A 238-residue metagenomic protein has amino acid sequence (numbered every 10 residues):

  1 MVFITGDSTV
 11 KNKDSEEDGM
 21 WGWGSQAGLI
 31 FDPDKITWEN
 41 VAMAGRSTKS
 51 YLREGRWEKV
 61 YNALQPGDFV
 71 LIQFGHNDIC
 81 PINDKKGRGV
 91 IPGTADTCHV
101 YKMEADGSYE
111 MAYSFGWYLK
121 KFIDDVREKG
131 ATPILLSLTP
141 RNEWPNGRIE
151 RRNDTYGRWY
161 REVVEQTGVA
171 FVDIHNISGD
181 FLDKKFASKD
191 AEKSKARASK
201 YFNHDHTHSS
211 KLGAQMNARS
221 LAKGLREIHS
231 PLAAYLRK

Functional and structural regions predicted by a protein language model:
M1-M43, E58-V70, K86-A95: Serine-esterase "nucleophile elbow" of acetyl-processing enzymes
D14-D18, S50-L52, N146-R151: Short, solvent-exposed loop/turn segments at secondary-structure boundaries
E17, W21, E54, G116 (+1 more regions): Short alpha-helix boundary/capping motifs
A42-G45, H76-D78: Short glycine-rich, polar/acidic loop-and-turn segments at beta strand-coil junctions
A44-R46, P140-R141: Short, internal active-site loops enriched in acidic
T48-K59: N-terminal post-signal-peptidase region of extra-cytosolic proteins
K59-T207, Q215, S220-R237: Alpha-helical cap/lid subdomain in secreted, periplasmic, or secretory-pathway luminal O-acyl-processing enzymes
S210: Short, conserved phosphate/pyrophosphate- and ester-handling motifs at nucleotide-, phospho-/glycolipid
